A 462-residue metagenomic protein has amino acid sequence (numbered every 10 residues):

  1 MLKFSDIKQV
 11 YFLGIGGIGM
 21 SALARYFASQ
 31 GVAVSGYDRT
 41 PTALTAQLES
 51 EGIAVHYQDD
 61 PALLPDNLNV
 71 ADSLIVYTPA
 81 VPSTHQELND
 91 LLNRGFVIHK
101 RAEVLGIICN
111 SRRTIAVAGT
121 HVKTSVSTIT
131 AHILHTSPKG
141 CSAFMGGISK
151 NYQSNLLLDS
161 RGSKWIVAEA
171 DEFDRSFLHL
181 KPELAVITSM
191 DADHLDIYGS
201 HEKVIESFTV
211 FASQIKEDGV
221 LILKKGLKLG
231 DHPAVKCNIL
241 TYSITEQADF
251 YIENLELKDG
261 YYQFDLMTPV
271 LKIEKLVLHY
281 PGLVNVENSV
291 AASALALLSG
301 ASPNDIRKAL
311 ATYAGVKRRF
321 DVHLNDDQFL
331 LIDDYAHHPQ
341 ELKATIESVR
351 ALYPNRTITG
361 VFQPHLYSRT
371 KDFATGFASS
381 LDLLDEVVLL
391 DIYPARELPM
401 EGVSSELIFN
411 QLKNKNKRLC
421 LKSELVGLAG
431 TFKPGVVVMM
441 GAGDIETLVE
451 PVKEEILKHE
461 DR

Functional and structural regions predicted by a protein language model:
M1, D60-D72, L178, E424-F432: Short amphipathic alpha-helix with an adjacent loop that forms part of the alpha/beta core around
L2-Q9, G19, Y26, K258-G260 (+2 more regions): Nucleotide phosphate-binding/pyrophosphate-handling subdomain across enzymes that bind or process nucleotide phosphates
K3, Y26, V32, E49 (+5 more regions): Phosphate-binding loop of NTP-binding sites
V10-I15, M440: Conserved N-terminal Rossmann-fold NAD(P)-binding element of oxidoreductases
A33-Q47: NAD(P)-binding Rossmann-fold cofactor-contacting core
G36, A143, A185, L223 (+3 more regions): Structural beta-sheet core signal
Y37-D38, H56-P61, H99-E103, F144-G146 (+4 more regions): Beta-strand->loop->alpha-helix junctions that form or flank phosphate-binding loops in nucleotide-handling enzymes
E51, A378-G435: C-terminal helical cap/extension that packs against the catalytic core of soluble nucleotide-cofactor enzymes
